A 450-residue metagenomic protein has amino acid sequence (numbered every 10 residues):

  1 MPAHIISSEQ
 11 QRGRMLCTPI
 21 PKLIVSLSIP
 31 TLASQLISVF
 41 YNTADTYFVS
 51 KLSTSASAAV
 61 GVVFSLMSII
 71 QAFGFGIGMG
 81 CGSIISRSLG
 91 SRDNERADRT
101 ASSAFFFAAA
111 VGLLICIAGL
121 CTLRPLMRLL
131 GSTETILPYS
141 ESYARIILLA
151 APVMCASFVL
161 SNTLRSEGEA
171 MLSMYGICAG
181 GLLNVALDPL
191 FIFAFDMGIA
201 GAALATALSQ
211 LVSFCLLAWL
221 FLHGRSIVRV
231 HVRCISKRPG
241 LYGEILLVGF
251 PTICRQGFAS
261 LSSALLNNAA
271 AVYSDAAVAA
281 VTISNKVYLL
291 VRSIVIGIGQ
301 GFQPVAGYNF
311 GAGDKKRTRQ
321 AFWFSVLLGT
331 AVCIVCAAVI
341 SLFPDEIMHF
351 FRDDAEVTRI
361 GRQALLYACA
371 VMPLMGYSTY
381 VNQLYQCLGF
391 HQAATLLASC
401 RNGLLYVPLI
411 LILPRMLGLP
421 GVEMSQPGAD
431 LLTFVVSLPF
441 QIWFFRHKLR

Functional and structural regions predicted by a protein language model:
M1-T31, I85-P152, A194-F250, A306-V371 (+1 more regions): Short alpha-helical transmembrane segments in multi-pass integral membrane proteins
V25-D45, I146, G180, S209-S213 (+4 more regions): Transmembrane helical elements of multi-pass membrane transporters/channels
I29, D45, C81-G82, T122-L123 (+13 more regions): Hydrophobic/aromatic residues in alpha-helical transmembrane segments
L36, F40-A58, M127-E134, L190-M197 (+4 more regions): Helix-terminus/linker motif at the lipid-water interface of multi-pass membrane proteins
T46, T54-S57, N94, L123 (+6 more regions): Membrane-helix interface/capping residues of multi-pass secondary transporters
S57-I117, M154-S173, N267, A280-P344 (+1 more regions): Small-residue-rich hydrophobic transmembrane alpha-helices
I69-A72, N184-P189, F214-A218, L290-S293 (+3 more regions): Hydrophobic transmembrane alpha-helices of multi-pass small-molecule transporters
G78, I147-R165, S173-G181, A202-L217 (+4 more regions): Short runs within selected transmembrane alpha-helices of multi-pass transporters and secretion channels
